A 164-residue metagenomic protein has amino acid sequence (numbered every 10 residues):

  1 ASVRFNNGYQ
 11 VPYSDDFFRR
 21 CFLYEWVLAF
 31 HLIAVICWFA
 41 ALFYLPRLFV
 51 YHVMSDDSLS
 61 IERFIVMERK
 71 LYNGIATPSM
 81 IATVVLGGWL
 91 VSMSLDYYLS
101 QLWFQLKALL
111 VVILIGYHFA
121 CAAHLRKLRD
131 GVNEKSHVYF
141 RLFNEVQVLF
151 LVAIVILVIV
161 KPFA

Functional and structural regions predicted by a protein language model:
A1-F22: N-terminal amphipathic/basic-hydrophobic helices that include classical n-h-c signal peptides and signal-anchor
D15-A164: Polytopic transmembrane helical bundles with strong interfacial aromatic enrichment
